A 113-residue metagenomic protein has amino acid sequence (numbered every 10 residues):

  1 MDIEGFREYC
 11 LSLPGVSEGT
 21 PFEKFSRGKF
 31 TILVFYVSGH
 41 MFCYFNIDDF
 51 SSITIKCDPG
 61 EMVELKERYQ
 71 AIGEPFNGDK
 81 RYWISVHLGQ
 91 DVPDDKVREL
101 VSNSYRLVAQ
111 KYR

Functional and structural regions predicted by a protein language model:
M1-R113: Charge-dense, helix-prone N-terminal extensions
